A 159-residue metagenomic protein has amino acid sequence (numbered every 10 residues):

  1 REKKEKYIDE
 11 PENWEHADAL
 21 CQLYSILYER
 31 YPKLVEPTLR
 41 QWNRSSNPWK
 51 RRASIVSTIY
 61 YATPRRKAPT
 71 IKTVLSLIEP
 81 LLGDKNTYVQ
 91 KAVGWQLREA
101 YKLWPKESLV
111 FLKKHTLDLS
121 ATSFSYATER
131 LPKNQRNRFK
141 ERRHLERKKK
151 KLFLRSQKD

Functional and structural regions predicted by a protein language model:
R1-D159: Alpha-helical scaffold domains
